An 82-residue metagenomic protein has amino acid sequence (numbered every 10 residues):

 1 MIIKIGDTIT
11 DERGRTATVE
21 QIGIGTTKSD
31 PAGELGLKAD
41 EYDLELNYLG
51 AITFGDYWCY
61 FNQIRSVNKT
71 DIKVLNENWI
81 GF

Functional and structural regions predicted by a protein language model:
T16-G25: Short beta-strand-centered aromatic/proline hotspots
A17, G33-G36, G50: Glycine-centered structural positions embedded in regular secondary structure
T26-K38: Short, solvent-exposed secondary-structure boundary/capping segments
E41-F82: Intrinsically disordered, low-complexity, charged/polar segments
